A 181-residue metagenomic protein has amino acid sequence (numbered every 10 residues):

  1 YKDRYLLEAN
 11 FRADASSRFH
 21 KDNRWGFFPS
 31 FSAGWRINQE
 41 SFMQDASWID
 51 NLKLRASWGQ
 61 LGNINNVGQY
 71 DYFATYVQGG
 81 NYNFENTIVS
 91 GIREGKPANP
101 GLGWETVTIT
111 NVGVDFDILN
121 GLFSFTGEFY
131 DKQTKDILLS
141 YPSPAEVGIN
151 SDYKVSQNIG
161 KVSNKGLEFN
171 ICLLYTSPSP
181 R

Functional and structural regions predicted by a protein language model:
Y1-S177: Extracellular/periplasmic, surface-exposed regions of secreted and cell-surface proteins
S179-R181: Positively charged, low-complexity/disordered segments
